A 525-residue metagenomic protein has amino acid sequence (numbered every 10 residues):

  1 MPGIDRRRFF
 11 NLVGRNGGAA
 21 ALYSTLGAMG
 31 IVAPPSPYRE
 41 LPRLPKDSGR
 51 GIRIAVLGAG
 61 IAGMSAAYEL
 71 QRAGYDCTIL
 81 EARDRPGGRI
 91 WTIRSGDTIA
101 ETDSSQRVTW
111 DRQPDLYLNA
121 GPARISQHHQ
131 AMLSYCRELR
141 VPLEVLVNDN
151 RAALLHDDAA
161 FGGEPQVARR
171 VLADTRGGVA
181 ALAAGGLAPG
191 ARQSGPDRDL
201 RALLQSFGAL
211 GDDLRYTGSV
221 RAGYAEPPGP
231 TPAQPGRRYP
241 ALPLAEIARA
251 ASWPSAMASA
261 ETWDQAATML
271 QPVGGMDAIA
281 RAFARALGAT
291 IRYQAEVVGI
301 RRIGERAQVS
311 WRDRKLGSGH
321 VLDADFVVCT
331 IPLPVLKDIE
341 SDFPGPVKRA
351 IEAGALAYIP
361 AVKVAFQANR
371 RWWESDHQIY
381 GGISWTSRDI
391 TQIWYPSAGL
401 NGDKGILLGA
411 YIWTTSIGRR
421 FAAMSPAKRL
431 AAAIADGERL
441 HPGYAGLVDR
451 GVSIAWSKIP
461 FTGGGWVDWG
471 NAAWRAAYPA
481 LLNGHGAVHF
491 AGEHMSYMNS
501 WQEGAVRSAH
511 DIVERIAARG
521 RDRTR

Functional and structural regions predicted by a protein language model:
M1-R8: N-terminal secretory signal peptides
L12, N16-P42, A73, R306 (+4 more regions): Conserved flavin/dinucleotide-binding core of flavoenzymes
E40-L182: N-terminal glycine-rich phosphate/pyrophosphate-binding loop and immediately adjacent elements
P45-S48, T109-Y117, P254-T268, R285 (+2 more regions): Short glycine/proline-rich turn/loop motifs
A66-A67, I279, F283, I512: Hydrophobic residues within alpha-helices that form the first helical element adjacent to the glycine-rich loop
D115-S126, Q265-V273, R349-A357, T415-A427 (+2 more regions): Active-site rim elements
A152, A159, A183-G299, I303-R306 (+5 more regions): Active-site/ligand-binding neighborhood in enzyme catalytic cores
R301-R302, R312-D376: Central helical "cap/lid" subdomain
